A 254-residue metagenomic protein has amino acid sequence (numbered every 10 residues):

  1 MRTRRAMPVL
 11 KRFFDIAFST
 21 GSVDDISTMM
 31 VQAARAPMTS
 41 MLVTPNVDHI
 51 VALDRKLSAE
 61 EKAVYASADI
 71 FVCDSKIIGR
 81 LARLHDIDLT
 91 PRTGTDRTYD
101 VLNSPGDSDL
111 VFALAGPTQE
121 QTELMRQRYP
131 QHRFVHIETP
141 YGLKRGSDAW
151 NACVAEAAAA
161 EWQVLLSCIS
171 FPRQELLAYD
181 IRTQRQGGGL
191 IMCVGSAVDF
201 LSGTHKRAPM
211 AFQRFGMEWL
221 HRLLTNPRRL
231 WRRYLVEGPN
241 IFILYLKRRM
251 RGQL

Functional and structural regions predicted by a protein language model:
R2-D96: N-terminal nucleotide/polyanion-binding subdomain common to many enzyme families
T39, L110, Q186-L190: A short helix->loop->beta-strand "cap" motif at the edges of active sites that frequently abuts
L42-T44, V72, A113, V164-C168 (+1 more regions): Structural motif
N46-H49, I169-Q174, A197-V198: Short glycine-rich anion-binding loops that position phosphate/pyrophosphate groups of nucleotides and phosphorylated
I78-E156, A160-E161: Conserved beta-alpha
R80, R207-L254: A transmembrane-helix-recognition feature enriched in membrane-embedded lipid enzymes and envelope glyco-/phospholipid
T139-R145, G187-T225: Short, flexible loop segments at boundaries between secondary-structure elements
A149-G188: A contiguous pocket-lining binding segment that forms or flanks enzyme active sites
